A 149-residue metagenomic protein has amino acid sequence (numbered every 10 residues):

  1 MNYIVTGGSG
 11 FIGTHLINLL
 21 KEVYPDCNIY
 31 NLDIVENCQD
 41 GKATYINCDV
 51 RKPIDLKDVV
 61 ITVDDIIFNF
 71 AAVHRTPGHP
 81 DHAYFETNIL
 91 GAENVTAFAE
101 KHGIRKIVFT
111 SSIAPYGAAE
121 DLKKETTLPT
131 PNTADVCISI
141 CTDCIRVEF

Functional and structural regions predicted by a protein language model:
N2-Y24: N-terminal Rossmann NAD(P)H-binding glycine-rich loop of SDR-like oxidoreductase domains
T6, L32, I67-A71, I107-I113: SDR active-site strand-loop-helix element
P25-V35: Conserved glycine-rich Rossmann-like NAD(P)H-binding loop of the short-chain dehydrogenase/reductase
Q39-K52: Rossmann-fold cofactor-recognition segment
V50-T87, F98-K101, P115-A118: NAD(P)H-binding glycine-rich loop region in Rossmannoid oxidoreductase-like domains and their noncatalytic homologs
R51, A83-N94, T133, C137-I140: Glycine-rich NAD(P)-binding loop of the Rossmann-fold in SDR/ketoreductase-type enzymes
N94-C137: Conserved Rossmann-fold NAD(P)-dependent oxidoreductase catalytic core, especially the SDR/UDP-sugar
